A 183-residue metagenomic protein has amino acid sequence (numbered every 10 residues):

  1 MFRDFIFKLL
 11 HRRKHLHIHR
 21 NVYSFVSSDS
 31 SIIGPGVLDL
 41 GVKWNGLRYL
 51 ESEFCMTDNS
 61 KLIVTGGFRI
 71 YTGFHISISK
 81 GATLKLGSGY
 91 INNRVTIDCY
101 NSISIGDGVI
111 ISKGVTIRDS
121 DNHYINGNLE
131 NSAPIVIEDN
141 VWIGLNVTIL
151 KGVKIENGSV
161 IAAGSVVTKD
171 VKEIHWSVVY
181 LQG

Functional and structural regions predicted by a protein language model:
M1-R118, E138-D139, N157, E173 (+1 more regions): Domain-scale signature associated with acetyltransferase and cell-envelope carbohydrate enzymes
I105-G183: Glycine-rich hexapeptide-repeat left-handed beta-helix
